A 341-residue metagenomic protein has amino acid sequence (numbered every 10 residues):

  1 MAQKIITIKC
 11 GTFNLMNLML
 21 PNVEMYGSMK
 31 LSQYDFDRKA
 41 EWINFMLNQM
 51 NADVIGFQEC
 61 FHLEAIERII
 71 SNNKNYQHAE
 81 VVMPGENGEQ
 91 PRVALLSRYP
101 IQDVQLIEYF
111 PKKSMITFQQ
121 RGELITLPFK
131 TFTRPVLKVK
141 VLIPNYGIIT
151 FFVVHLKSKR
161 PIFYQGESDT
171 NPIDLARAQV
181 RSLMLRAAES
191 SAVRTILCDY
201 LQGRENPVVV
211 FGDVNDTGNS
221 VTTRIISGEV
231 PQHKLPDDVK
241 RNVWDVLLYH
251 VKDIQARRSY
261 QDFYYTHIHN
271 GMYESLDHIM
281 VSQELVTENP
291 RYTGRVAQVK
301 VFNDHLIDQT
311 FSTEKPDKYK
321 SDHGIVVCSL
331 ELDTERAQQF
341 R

Functional and structural regions predicted by a protein language model:
M1, D103-L106, K130-F132, K140 (+3 more regions): Metal-dependent phosphoester-hydrolase catalytic domains
M1-V93, E205, F311-I325, S329-R341: N-terminal, active-site-proximal structural segment of metallo-dependent hydrolase catalytic domains
I6-V23, I149-Q165, R291-Y292: Short, solvent-exposed beta-strand-terminating loops
M16, C60-F61, H155-K157, V214-T217 (+1 more regions): Catalytic metal-binding/acid-base residues of hydrolase active sites
M16-D37, R160-L183: Acidic/histidine-rich helix-loop elements that form or flank divalent-metal/phosphate-binding sites at the catalytic
V54, D174-R177, P207-V209: Short, Asp-centered acidic motifs that coordinate Mg2+ and/or phosphate in catalytic or ligand-binding sites
G56-K159: Structured beta-strand-rich core segments of catalytic domains in phosphoester-bond hydrolases
R177-R204: A long, amphipathic alpha-helix that forms part of the scaffold/cap immediately adjacent to metal-dependent active
